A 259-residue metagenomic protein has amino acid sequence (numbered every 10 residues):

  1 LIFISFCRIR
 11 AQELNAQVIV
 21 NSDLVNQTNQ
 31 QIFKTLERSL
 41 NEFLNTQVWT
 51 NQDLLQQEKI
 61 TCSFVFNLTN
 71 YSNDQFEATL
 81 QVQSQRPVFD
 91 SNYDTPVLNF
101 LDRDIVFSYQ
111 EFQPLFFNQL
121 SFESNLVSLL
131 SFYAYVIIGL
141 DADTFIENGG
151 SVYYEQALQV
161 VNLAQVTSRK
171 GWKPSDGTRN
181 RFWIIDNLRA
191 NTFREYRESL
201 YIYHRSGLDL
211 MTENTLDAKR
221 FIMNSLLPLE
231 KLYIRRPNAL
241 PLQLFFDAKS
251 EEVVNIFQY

Functional and structural regions predicted by a protein language model:
L1-A16: Bacterial Sec-dependent N-terminal signal peptides
Q12-E77, V88-D90: Start-of-domain marker
I19, Y201, G207-Y259: A cross-kingdom marker for long, charged
D23-Q30, F116-S124, I234-R235: Second-shell loop/turn segments in exported
N41-W49, Y135, G139-D143, V254 (+1 more regions): Sec-exported extracytoplasmic/periplasmic mature domains
D74-D186: Acidic/His-rich structured neighborhood in mature extracellular/periplasmic domains
L163-L229: Alpha-helical segments in soluble extracytoplasmic regions
